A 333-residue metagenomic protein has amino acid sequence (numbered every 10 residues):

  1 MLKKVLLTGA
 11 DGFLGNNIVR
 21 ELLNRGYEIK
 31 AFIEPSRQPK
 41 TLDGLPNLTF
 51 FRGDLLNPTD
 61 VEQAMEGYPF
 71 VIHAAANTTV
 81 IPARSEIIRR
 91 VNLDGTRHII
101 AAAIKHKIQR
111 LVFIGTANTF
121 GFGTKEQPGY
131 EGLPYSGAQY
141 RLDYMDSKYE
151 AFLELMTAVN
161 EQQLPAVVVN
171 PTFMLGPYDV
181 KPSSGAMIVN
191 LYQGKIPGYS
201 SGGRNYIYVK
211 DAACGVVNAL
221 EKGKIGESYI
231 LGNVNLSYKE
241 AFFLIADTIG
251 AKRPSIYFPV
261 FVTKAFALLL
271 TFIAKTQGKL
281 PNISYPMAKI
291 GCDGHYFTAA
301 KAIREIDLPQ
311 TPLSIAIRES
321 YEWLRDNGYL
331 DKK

Functional and structural regions predicted by a protein language model:
V5-R25: N-terminal Rossmann NAD(P)H-binding glycine-rich loop of SDR-like oxidoreductase domains
G44, L48-D94, A102: NAD(P)H-binding glycine-rich loop region in Rossmannoid oxidoreductase-like domains and their noncatalytic homologs
D94-D143: Conserved Rossmann-fold NAD(P)-dependent oxidoreductase catalytic core, especially the SDR/UDP-sugar
G137-A138, V189-I207, D211: A conserved pocket-lining segment of Rossmann-fold NAD(P)-dependent short-chain dehydrogenase/reductase
Y140-V167: Active-site Tyr-X1-5-Lys
E150, P182-S183, S200-E221, G226-E227: Substrate-positioning beta->alpha
I196-S200, V209, V260-E305, K333: A hydrophobic C-terminal alpha-helical subdomain
G215-L280, P312-K333: Mid/C-terminal beta-alpha module of Rossmann-like enzyme folds, strongest in SDR-family dehydrogenases/epimerases
